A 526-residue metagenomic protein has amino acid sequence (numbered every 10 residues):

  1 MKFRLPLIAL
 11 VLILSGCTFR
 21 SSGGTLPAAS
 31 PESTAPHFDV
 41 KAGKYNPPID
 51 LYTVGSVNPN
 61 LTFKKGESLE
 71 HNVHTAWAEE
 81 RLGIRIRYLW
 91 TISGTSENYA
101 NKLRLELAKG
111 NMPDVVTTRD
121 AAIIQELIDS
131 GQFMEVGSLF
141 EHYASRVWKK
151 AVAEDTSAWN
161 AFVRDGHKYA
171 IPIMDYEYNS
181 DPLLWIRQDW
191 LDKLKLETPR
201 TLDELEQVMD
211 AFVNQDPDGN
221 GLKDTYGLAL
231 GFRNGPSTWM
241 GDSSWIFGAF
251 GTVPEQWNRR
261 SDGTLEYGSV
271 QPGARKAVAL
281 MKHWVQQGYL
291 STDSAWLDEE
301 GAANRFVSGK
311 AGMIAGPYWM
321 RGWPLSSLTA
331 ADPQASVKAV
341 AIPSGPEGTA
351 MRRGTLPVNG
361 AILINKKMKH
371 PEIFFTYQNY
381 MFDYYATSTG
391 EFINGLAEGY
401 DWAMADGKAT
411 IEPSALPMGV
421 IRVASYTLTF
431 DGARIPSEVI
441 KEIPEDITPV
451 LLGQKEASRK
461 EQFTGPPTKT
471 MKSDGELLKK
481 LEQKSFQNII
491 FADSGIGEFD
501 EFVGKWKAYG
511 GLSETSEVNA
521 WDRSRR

Functional and structural regions predicted by a protein language model:
K2-A9: Sec-dependent signal peptide recognition, specifically the positively charged N-region followed immediately by
L5, C17-E204, Y267, T389 (+2 more regions): Conserved N-terminal structural module of periplasmic/extracytoplasmic solute-binding proteins
A35-D39, G55, H370-N488, D493: Conserved small-residue motifs centered on glycine
E80-S93, K195-E197, H283-W296, P333-S336: A local structural motif
D114-T117, G312-P317: Paired acidic/hydrophobic, glycine-rich loop segments that form the ligand-binding mouth/hinge of periplasmic-binding
Q125-L183, S237-R275, T329-T355: Hinge/lid segment of periplasmic solute-binding proteins
G137, V163-W239, W257-G301, R305 (+3 more regions): Helix-loop-helix "hinge/cap" segment bordering the ligand-binding cleft or interdomain interface
